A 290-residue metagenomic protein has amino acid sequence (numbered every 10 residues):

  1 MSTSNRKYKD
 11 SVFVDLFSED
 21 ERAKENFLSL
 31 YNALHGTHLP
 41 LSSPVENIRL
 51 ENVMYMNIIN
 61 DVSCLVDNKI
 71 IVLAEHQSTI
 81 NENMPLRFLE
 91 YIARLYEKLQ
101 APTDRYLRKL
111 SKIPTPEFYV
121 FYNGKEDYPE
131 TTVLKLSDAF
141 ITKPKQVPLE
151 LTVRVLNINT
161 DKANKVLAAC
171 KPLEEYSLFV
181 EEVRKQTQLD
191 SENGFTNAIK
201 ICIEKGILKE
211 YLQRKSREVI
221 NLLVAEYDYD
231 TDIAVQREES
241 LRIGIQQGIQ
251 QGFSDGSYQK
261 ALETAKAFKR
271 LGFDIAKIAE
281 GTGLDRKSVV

Functional and structural regions predicted by a protein language model:
M1-V166, I243: Accessory alpha/beta interaction modules
S2-T3, L65-S78, D104, L156 (+1 more regions): Short, charged alpha-helical interaction segments and adjacent helix-coil junctions
P172-L173: Solvent-exposed, non-transmembrane segments of extracytoplasmic/periplasmic domains
